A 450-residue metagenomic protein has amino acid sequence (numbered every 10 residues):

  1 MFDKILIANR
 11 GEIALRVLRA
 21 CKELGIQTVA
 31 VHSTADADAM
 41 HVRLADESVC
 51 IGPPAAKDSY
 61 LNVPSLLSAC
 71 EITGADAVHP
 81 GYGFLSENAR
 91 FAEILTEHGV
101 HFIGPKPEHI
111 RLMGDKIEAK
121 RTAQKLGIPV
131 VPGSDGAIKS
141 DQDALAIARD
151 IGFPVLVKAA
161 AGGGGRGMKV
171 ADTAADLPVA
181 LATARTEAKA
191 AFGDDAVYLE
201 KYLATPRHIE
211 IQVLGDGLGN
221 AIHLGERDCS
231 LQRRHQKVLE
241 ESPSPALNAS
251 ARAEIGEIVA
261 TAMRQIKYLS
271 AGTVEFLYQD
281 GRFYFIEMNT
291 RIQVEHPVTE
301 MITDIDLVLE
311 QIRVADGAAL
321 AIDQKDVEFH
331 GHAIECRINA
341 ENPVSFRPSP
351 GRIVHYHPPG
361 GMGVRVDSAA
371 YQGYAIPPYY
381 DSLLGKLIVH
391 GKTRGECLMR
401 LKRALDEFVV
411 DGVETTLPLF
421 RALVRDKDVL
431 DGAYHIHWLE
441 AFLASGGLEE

Functional and structural regions predicted by a protein language model:
M1-L126, I138-A146, V179, E396: ATP-binding N-terminal substructure of ATP-dependent carboxylate-amine bond-forming enzymes
I7-I26, S48, E71-T73, A89 (+4 more regions): ATP-dependent carboxylate activation and anion-phosphoryl transfer catalytic cores that bind Mg-ATP to form
V29, H79, H101-I103, V131 (+3 more regions): Structural detector of well-ordered beta-strand residues that form the stable sheet scaffold of enzyme domains
T34, P54, E108, G136-K139 (+4 more regions): Short, solvent-exposed coil/turn elements at secondary-structure transition points
S59, P80-F84, E108-L112, G133-G136 (+5 more regions): Glycine- and other small-residue-rich loops at beta-strand/loop junctions that grip anionic moieties
T122-V131, F153-P154: A polyampholytic, Gly/Pro-enriched intrinsically disordered region
I147-L156: Acidic/histidine-enriched active-site and ligand-binding environments that engage anionic O-linkages
A159: N-terminal nucleotide-binding beta1-loop-alpha1 segment
